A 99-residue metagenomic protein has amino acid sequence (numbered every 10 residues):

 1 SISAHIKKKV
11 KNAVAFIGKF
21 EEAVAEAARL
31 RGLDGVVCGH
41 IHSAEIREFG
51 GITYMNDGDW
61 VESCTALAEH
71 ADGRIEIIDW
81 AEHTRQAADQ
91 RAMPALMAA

Functional and structural regions predicted by a protein language model:
S1-K19: Active-site-proximal loop/helix segment associated with metal-binding centers of metalloenzymes
S3, R47-G51, Q90-R91: Short amphipathic alpha-helical patches
V14, L30-L33, L67, R91 (+1 more regions): Generic detector of leucine side chains in alpha-helical contexts
K19-A81: Conserved beta-sheet core of the metallophosphoesterase superfamily
W80-A99: C-terminal regulatory/interaction regions
